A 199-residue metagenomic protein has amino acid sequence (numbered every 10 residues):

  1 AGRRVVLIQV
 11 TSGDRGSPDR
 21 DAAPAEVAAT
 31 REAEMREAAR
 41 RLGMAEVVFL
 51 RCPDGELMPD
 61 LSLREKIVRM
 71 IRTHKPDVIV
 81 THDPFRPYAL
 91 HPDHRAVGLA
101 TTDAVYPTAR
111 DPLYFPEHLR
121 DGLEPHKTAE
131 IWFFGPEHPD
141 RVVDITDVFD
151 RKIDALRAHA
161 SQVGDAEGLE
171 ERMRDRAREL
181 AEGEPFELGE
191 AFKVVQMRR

Functional and structural regions predicted by a protein language model:
A1-H74: Active-site rim/loop-helix segments in enzyme catalytic domains that contact anionic ligands
M58-R199: Metal-dependent de-N-acetylase/amidase catalytic core
